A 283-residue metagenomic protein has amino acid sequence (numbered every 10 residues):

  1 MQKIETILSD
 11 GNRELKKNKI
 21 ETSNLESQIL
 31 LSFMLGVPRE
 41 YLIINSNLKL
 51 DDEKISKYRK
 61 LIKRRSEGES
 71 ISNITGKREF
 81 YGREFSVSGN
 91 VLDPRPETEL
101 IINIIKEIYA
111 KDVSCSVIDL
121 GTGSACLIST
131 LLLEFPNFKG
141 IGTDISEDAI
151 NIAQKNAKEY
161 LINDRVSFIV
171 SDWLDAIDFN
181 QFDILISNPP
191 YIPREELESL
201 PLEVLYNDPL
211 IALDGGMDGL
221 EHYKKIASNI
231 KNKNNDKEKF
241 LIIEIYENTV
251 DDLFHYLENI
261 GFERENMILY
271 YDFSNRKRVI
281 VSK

Functional and structural regions predicted by a protein language model:
M1-T75: N-terminal auxiliary segments of SAM/dcSAM-dependent transferases
L8, S27-Q28, Y58-R59, G68-I71 (+8 more regions): A general structural signal for well-ordered alpha-helical segments in protein cores
I44-N45, S56-P136, I145-K155, N275 (+1 more regions): SAM-dependent Rossmann-like transferase core, predominantly class I methyltransferases with a strong bias toward
K54, P94-E97, H222, T249: An acidic site on a long C-lobe helix of protein kinase domains
N137-K139, T143-K283: S-adenosylmethionine
